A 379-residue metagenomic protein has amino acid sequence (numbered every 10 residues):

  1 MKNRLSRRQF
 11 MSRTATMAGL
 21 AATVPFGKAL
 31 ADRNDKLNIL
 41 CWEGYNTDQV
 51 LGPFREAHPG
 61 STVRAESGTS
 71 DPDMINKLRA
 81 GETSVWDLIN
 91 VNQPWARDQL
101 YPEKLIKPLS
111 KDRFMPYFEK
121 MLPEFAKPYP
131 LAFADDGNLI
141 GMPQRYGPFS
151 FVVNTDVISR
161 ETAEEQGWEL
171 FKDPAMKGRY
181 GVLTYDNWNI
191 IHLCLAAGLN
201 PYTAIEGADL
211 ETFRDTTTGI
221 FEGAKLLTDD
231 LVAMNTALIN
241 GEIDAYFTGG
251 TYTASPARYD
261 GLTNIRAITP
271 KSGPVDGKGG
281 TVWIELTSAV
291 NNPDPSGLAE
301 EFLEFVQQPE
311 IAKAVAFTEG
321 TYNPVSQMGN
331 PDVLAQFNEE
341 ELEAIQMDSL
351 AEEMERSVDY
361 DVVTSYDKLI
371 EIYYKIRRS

Functional and structural regions predicted by a protein language model:
M1-A21: N-terminal secretory signal peptides and thylakoid transit peptides that target proteins across membranes
D32-Q99: Early extracytoplasmic/lumenal segment of secretory-pathway proteins
G52, I75-W86, Y101-E103, L170 (+2 more regions): Short helices/loops that flank or line small-molecule/ion binding pockets
I75, D98-Y146, E161-E164: Hinge/lid segment of periplasmic solute-binding proteins
L100-P108, D136-N138, P256-S272: Ligand-binding "clamshell"
G181-Y185, N189-L193, P201-P270: Ligand-binding pocket segment of bilobal, Venus flytrap-like solute-binding proteins
E285-E353: Mature extracytoplasmic/periplasmic domains
A344-S379: Conserved C-terminal helix/tail region of periplasmic/extracytoplasmic solute-binding proteins
